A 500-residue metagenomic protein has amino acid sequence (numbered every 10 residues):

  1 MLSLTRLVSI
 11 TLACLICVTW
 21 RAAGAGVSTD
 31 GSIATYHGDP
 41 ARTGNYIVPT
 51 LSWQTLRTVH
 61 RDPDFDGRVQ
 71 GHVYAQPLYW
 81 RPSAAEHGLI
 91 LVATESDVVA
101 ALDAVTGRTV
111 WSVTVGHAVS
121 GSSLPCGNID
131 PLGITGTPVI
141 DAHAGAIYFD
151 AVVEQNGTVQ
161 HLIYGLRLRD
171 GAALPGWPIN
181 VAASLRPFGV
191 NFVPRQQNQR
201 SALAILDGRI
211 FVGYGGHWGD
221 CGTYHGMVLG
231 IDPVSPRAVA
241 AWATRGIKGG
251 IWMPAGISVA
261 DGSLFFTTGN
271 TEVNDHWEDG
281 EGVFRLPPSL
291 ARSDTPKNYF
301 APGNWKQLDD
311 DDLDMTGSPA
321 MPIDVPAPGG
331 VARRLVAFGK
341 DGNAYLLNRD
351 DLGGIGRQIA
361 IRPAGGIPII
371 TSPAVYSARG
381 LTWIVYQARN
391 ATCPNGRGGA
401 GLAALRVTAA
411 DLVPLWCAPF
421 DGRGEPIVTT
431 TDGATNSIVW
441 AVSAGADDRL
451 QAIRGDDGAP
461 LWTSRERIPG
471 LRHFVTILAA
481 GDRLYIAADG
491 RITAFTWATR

Functional and structural regions predicted by a protein language model:
M1-L4: N-terminal secretory signal peptides that target proteins for export/translocation
V8-R21: Bacterial N-terminal signal peptides
I10-A13, S122, V413: Secretory pathway export signals and precursors
V27-P326, A332-G354, P368-R379, W383-P394 (+3 more regions): Mobile, glycine-rich extracellular loop/lid and propeptide segments that shape or gate substrate/ligand access
G356-G366, P414-W416: Inter-blade linker and blade-boundary elements of WD-repeat/beta-propeller domains
F420: Zinc-dependent metallohydrolase catalytic domains
